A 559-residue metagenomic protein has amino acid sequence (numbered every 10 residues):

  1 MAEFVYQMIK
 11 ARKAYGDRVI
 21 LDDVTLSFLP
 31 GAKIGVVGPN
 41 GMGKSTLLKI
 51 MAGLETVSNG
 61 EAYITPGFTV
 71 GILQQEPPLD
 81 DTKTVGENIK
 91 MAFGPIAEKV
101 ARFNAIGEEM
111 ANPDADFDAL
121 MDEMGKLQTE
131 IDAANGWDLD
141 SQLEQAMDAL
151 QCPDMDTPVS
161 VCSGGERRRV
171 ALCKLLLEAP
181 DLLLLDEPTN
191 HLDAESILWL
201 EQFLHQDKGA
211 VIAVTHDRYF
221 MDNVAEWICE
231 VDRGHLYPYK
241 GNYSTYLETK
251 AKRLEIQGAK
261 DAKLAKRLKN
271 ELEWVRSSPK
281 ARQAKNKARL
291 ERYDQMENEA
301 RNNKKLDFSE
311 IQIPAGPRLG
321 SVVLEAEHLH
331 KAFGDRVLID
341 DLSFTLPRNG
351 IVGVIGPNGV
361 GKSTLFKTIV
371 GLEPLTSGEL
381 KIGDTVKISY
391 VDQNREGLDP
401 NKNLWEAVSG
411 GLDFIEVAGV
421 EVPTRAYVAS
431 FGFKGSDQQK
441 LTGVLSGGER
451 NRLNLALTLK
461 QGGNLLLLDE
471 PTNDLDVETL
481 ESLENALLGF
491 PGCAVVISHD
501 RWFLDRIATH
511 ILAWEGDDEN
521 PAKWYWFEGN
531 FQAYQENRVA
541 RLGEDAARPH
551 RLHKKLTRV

Functional and structural regions predicted by a protein language model:
M1-A262, F308, Q312-V559: ABC ATP-binding cassette signature C-motif
T249-R282, N286-R292, M296-N303: Intracellular alpha-helical coupling/juxtamembrane segments of multi-pass membrane proteins
